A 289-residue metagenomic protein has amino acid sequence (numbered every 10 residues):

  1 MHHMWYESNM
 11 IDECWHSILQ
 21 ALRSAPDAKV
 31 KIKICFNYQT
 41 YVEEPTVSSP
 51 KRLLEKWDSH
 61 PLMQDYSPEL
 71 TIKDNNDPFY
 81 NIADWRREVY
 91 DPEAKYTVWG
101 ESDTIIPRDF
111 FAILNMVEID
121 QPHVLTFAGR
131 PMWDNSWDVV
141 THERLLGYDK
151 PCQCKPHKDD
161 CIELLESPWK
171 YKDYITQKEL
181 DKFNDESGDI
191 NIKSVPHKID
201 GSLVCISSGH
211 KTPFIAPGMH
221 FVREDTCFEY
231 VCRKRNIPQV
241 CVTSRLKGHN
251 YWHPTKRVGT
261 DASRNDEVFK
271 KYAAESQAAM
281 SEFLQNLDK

Functional and structural regions predicted by a protein language model:
M1-C14, A21, I34-Q39, G129-R130: A conserved hydrophobic helix/loop-capping motif in glycosyltransferases and polysaccharide synthases
E13-K29, Y41, K56-P61: Short, acidic, metal-binding catalytic loop of nucleotide-sugar glycosyltransferases
K31-C35, V240: A structural signal for isolated positions on well-ordered beta-strands in alpha/beta enzyme cores
T40-A94: Active-site-proximal specificity loops/subdomain of glycosyltransferases
A94, Q121-H123, I237: Short, high-confidence coil segments that cap the C-terminus of an alpha-helix and link into the following beta-strand
A94-I105: Short beta-strand-to-loop acidic/aromatic patch adjacent to the donor-nucleotide binding site
P107-A216: Conserved catalytic core of nucleotide-sugar-dependent glycosyltransferases
F183-K289: C-terminal catalytic/acceptor-binding lobe
